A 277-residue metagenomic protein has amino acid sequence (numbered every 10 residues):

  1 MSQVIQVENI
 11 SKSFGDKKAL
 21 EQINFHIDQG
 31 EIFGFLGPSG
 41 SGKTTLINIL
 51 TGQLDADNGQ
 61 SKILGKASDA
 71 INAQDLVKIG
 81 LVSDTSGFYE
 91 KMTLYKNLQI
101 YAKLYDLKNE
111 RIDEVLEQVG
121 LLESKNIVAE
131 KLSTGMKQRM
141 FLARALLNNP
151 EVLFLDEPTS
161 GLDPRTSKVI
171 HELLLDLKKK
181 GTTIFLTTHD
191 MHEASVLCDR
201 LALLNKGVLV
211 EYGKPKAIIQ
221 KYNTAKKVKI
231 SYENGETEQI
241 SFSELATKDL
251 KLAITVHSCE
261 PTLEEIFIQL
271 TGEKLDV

Functional and structural regions predicted by a protein language model:
T51: Helix-to-loop junction immediately C-terminal to a conserved catalytic motif
G59-D75: Conserved ABC transporter NBD signature motif
Q99, K103, K108-K125: Conserved ABC ATPase "signature" region
L153-D156: Catalytic Walker B motif of ABC-type/P-loop ATPase nucleotide-binding domains
Y212-G213: ABC ATPase "signature
